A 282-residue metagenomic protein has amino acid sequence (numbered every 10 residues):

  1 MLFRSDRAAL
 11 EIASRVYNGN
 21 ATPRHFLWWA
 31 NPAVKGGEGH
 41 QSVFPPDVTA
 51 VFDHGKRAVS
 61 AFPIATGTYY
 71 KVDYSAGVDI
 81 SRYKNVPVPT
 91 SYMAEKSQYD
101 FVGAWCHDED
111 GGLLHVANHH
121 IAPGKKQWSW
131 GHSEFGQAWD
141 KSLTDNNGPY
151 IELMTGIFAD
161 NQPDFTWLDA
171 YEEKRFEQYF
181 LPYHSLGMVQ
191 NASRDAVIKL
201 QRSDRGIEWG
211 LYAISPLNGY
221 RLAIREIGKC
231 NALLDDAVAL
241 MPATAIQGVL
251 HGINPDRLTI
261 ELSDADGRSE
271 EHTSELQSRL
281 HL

Functional and structural regions predicted by a protein language model:
M1, G19-L27, N31-E173, L181: A contiguous, surface-exposed recognition patch within enzymatic or periplasmic domains that forms
M1-L2, H272-Q277: Short, small-residue-biased leader/transition segments that mark boundaries at the very start of proteins
S14-V16, E172-S185, S263-D264: Short, hydrophobic/aromatic-enriched beta-strand segments in well-ordered soluble domains
R15-T22, L211-A213: Asparagine-centered strand-capping/turn motif at beta-strand->loop junctions
A21, D264-E270: Short acidic/polar inter-strand loop motif in beta-rich domains
L186-L217: Surface beta-strand/loop "capping" patches
G206-D236, L258-E261: Beta-strand-rich binding/interaction modules
A243-G252: Exposed aromatic-hydrophobic patches
